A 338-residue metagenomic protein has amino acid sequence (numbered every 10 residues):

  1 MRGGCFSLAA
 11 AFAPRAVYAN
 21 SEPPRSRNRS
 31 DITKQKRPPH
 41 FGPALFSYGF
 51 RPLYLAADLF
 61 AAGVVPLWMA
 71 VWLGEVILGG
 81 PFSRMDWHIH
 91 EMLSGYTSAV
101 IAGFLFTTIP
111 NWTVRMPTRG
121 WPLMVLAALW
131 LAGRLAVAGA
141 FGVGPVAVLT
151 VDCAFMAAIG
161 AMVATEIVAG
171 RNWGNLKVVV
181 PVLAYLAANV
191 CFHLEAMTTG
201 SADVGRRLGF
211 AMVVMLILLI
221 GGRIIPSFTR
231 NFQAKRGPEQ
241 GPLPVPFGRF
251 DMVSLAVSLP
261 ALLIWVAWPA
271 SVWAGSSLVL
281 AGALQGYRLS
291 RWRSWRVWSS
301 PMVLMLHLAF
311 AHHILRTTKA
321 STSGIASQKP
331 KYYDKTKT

Functional and structural regions predicted by a protein language model:
L8-T338: Hydrophobic alpha-helical transmembrane segments of multi-pass integral membrane proteins
